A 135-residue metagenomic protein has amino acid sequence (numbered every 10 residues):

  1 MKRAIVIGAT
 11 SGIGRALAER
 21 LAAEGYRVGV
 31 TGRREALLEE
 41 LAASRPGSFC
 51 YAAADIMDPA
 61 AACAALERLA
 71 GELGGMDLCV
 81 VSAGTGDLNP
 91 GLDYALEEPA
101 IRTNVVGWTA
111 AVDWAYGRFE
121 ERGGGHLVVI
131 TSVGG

Functional and structural regions predicted by a protein language model:
T10-S11: Conserved glycine-rich cofactor-binding loop
E24-L41: Conserved glycine-rich Rossmann-like NAD(P)H-binding loop of the short-chain dehydrogenase/reductase
R45-A60: Rossmann-fold cofactor-recognition segment
S82-L88: Conserved NAD(P)H cofactor-binding loop of Rossmann-fold oxidoreductase domains
N89-R102: Short alpha-helical oligomerization interface
V112-D113: A short, exposed helix-loop element centered on a Lys and neighboring polar residues
S132: Residue(s) in the substrate-gating loop at a strand-loop-helix junction that position the organic substrate next
